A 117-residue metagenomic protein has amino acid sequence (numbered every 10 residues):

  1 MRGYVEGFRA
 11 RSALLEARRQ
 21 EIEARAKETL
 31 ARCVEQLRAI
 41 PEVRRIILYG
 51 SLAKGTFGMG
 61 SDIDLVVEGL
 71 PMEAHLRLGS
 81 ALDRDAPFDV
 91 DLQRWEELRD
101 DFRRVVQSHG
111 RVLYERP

Functional and structural regions predicted by a protein language model:
M1-E42, K54-M59, E68-P117: Catalytic core of pol beta-like nucleotidyltransferases
L48-S51: Glycine-rich beta-strand-to-loop/alpha-helix junction loops that act as flexible
